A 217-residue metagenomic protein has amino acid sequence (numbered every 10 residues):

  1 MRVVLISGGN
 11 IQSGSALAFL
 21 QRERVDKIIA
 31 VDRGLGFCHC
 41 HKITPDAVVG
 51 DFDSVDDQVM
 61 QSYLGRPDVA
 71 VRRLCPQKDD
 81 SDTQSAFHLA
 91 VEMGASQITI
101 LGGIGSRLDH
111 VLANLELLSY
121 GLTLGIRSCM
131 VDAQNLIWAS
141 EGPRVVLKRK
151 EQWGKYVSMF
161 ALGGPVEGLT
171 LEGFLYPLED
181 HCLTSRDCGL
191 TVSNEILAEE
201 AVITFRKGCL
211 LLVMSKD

Functional and structural regions predicted by a protein language model:
M1-S62: N-terminal beta-strand-loop-alpha-helix module at the start of alpha/beta ligand-binding or catalytic domains
P67-C75, G125-C129, G154-S158, P165: A glycine-rich helix N-cap at a beta->alpha junction
A70-E92: Short phosphate-binding loop-to-helix
D109-S119: Short Gly/Thr/Asp-enriched flexible loops that form oxyanion-binding sites at enzyme active sites
Y120-L136: Short, acidic/small-residue loops that bind anionic groups at enzyme active sites
N135, S140-D217: Long, charged alpha-helical interface segments
